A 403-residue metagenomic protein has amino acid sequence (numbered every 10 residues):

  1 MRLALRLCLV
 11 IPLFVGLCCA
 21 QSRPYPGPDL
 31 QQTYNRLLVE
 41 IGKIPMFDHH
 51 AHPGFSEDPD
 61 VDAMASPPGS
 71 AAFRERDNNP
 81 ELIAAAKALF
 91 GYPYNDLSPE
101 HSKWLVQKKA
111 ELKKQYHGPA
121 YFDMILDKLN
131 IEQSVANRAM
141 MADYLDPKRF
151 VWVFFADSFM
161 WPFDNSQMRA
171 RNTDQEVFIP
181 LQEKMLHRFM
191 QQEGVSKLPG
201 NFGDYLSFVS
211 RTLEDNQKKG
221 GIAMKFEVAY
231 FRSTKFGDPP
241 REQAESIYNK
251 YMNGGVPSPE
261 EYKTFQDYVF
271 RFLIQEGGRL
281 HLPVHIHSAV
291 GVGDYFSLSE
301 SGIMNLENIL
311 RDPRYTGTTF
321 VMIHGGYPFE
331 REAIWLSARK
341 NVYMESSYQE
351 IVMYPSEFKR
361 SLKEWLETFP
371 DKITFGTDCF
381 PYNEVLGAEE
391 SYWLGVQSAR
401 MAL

Functional and structural regions predicted by a protein language model:
M1-L3: N-terminal secretory signal peptides that target proteins for export/translocation
R6-G16: Bacterial N-terminal signal peptides
S22-M46, A51-K263, F270, Q275 (+2 more regions): Metal-cofactor-binding active-site regions of metalloenzymes
P28, S301, L306, L310-V321 (+1 more regions): H/E-rich (His + Asp/Glu) clusters that bind or coordinate divalent metals
H50-G54, H287, H324: Histidine-centered divalent metal-coordination motifs
M252-N308: Acidic, glycine-rich loop-and-beta core segments that form the ion-binding/anion-interacting portion of active sites
